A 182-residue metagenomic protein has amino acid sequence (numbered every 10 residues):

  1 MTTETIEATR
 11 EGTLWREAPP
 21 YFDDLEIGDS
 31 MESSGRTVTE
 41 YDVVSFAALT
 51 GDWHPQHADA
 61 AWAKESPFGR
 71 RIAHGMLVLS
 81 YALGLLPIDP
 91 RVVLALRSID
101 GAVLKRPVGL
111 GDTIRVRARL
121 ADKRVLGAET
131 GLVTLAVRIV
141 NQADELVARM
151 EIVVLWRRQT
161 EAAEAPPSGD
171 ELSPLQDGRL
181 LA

Functional and structural regions predicted by a protein language model:
T2-R97, Q159-A182: Hot-dog-fold acyl-thioester-processing enzymes
E4, G109, L135-R158: Short peripheral tails and domain-boundary helices/loops at the edges of structured domains
P20, E26-S33, T113-R115, L132-T134 (+1 more regions): Intrinsic-disorder/low-complexity, polar/charged segments enriched in Ser/Thr/Lys/Arg/Asp/Glu/Gln
F22-L25, V38, I72, A102 (+3 more regions): Hydrophobic beta-strand core residues of beta-sandwich domains
T39, D122-K123, V154-W156: A short acidic/small-residue loop/turn micro-motif
A95, G101-R106, A148, I152-W156 (+1 more regions): A structural preference for long, well-packed, hydrophobic secondary-structure segments
S98-Q142: Hydrophobic beta-sheet segments that form the core/acyl-binding groove of ACP/CoA-dependent acyl-chain-processing
T134-L135, E151-V154, P166-P174: Short intrinsically disordered coil segments
